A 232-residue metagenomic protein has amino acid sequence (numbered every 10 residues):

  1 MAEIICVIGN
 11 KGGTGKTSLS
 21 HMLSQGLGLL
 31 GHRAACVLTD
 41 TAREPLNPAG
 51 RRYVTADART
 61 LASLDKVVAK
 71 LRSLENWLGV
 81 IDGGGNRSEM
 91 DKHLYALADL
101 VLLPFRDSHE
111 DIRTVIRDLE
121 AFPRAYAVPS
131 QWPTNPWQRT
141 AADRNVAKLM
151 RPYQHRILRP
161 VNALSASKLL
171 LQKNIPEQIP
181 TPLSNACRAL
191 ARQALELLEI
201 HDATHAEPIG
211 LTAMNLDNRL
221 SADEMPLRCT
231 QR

Functional and structural regions predicted by a protein language model:
M1-T14, L19-V80, G84-K92, S167 (+1 more regions): P-loop/Walker-type NTP enzyme "switch/lid" segment
R51-T55, E120-A121, R144-V146, P176-E177: Short, hinge-like loop/turn segments at secondary-structure boundaries
S63, E110, Q138, P182-A186: Soluble or luminal CAZymes and related metallo-dependent hydrolases
L64-L71, V115, A186, L190-A194: Generic hydrophobic alpha-helical segments
I81-R159: Conserved catalytic-core segment of NTP-binding enzymes
P133, V146-Q178, C187-A189, Q193 (+1 more regions): Beta-strand-loop-alpha "switch" segments that mediate conformational coupling across diverse proteins
I175-R232: NTP-binding/hydrolysis catalytic cores, primarily Walker-type P-loop NTPases
